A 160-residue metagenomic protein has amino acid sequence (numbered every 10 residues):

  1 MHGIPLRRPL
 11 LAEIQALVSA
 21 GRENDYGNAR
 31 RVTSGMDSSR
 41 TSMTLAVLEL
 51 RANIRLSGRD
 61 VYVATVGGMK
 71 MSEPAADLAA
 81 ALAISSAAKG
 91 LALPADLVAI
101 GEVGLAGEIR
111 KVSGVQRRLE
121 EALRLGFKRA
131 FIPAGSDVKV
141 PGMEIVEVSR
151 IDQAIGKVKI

Functional and structural regions predicted by a protein language model:
M1-I160: Peripheral, non-AAA+ core regions of ATP-driven protein-machinery
